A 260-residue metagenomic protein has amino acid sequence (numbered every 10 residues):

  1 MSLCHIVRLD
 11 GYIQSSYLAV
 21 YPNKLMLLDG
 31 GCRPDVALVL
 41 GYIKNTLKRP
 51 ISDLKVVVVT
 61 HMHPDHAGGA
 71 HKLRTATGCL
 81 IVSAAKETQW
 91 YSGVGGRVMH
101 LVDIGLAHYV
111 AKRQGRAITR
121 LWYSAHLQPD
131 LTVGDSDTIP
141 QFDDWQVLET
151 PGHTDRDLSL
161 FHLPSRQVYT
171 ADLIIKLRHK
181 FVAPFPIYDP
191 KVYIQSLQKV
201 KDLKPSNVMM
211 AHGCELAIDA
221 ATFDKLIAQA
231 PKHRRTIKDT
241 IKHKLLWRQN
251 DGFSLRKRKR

Functional and structural regions predicted by a protein language model:
M1-L47, S159-L173: Conserved beta-strand hairpin/beta-sheet module of binuclear metal-dependent hydrolase folds, prominently
S15-L18, K55, Y193: A structural signal for the main folded, soluble domain(s) of proteins
A19, S136-Q141: Short acidic-hydrophobic surface loop/beta-edge motif
M26-L28, V58, I81, Q167-Y169 (+1 more regions): Residue-level marker for buried hydrophobic side chains located in beta-strands that build the well-ordered beta-sheet
C32-P34, Y123-S124, T138, D144-T222: Metallo-beta-lactamase
P34-V36, K44-L131, A228, K232-T236: Active-site HxH/HxHxD metal-binding segment of metal-dependent hydrolases
Y42, G69, Y193-K199, L226-Q229: A general structural detector for well-ordered alpha-helical segments in enzyme core domains, enriched
K232, T236-R260: C-terminal regulatory/interaction regions
